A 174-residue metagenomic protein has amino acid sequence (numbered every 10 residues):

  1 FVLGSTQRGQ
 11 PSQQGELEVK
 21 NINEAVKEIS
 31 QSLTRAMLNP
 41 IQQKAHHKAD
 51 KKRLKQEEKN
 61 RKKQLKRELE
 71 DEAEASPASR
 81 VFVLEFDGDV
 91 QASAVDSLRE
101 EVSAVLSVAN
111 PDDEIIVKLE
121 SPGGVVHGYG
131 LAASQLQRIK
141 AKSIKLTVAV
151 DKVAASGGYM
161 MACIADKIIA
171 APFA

Functional and structural regions predicted by a protein language model:
F1-A174: Terminal-region recognition feature
